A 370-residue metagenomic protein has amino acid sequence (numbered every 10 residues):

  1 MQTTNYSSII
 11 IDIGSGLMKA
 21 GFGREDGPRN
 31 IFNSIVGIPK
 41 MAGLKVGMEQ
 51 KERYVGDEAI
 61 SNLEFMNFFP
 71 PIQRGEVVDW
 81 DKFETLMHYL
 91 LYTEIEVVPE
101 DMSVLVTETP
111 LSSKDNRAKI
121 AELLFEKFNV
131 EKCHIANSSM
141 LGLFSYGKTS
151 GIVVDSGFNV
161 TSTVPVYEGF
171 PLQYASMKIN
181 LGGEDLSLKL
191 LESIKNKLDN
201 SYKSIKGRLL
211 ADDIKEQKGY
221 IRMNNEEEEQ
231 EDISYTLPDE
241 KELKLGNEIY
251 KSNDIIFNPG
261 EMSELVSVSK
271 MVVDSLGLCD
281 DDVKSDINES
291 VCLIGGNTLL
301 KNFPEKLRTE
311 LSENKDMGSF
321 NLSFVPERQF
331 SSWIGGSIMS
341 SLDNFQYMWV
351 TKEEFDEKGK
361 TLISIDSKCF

Functional and structural regions predicted by a protein language model:
M1-N5, N116, E126, E131-V154 (+2 more regions): Conserved phosphate-binding catalytic cores of ATP/NTP-utilizing and phosphoryl-transfer enzymes
T3-T4, I9-L123, K132, S162 (+3 more regions): Conserved phosphate-binding loops in N-terminal lobes of ATP-dependent enzymes of the actin/Hsp70/sugar-kinase
I11-L17, Y146-K148, V153-T161, V166-F170 (+6 more regions): A short acidic Gly-Thr/Ser loop motif
L86-E94, Y250-K251, I255-I287, K306: Phosphate/ATP-binding catalytic cores across multiple sugar-kinase/actin-like superfamilies, primarily ASKHA
E108-R117, L124, G219, M223 (+2 more regions): Glycine-rich phosphate-binding loops at beta-strand->alpha-helix junctions
I135-S138, R308-S337: Conserved phosphate-binding/catalytic loops in two-lobed NTP-binding clefts
Y167-E264: Phosphate-binding glycine-rich/basic clefts of nucleotide- and phosphate-handling proteins, predominantly
N196, S201-E216, Y220-Y235, S323-F370: Acidic, glycine/GT-rich loop-and beta-edge segments that sit at the periphery of enzyme/chaperone cores
